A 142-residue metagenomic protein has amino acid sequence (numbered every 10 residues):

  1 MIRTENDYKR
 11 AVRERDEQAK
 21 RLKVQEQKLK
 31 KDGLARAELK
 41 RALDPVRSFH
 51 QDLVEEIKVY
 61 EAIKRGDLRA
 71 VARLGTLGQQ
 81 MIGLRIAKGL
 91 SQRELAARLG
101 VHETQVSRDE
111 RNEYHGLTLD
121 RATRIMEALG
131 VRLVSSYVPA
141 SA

Functional and structural regions predicted by a protein language model:
M1-T76: N-terminal flexible/basic segments that precede or flank functional cores
Q79, G89-L90, D120: Residue-level signal for the short linker/turn that defines the boundary of a DNA-recognition helix
R85, A96, M126: The alpha-helix within a helix-turn-helix
G89-R108: Short alpha-helical DNA-recognition segment
E113-L119: Short, solvent-exposed alpha-helical "recognition" segments
L119-S136: DNA major-groove recognition helix of helix-turn-helix/homeodomain DNA-binding modules
Y137-A142: Short, charged recognition helix plus adjacent turn of helix-turn-helix-like nucleic-acid-binding domains
